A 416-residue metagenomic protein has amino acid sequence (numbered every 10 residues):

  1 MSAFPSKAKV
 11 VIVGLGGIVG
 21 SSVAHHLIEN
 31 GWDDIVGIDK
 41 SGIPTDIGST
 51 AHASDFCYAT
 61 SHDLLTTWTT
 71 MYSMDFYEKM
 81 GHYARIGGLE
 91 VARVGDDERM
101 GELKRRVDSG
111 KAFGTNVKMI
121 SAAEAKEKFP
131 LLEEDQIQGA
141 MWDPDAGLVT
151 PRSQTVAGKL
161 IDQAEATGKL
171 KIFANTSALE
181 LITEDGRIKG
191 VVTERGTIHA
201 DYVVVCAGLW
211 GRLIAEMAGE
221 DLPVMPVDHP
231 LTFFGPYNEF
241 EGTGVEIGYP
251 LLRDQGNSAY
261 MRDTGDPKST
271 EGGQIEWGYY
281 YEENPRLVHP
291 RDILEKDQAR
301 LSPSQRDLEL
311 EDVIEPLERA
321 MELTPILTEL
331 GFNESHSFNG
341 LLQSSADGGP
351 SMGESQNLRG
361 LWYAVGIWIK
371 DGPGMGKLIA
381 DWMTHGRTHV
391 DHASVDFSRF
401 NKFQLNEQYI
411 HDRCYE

Functional and structural regions predicted by a protein language model:
F4-V19, V36: Beta1/beta-strand and adjacent pyrophosphate-binding region of the FAD-binding site in flavoprotein oxidoreductases
V11-V13, I38, V191, I198-W210 (+2 more regions): Short hydrophobic core segments
I28-S49: Glycine-rich FAD pyrophosphate-binding loop
A53-K128, S258-M261, K268-G272: Dinucleotide-binding Rossmann-like beta1-alpha1 core, especially the glycine-rich loop that anchors the ADP
K79, A84, G95-A174, E180-R187: Flavin (FAD/FMN) cofactor-binding and adjacent substrate-gating region of FAD-dependent oxidoreductase domains
T197-P250: Central helical "cap/lid" subdomain
N238-L358: Active-site lid/adjacent beta-loop-alpha segment flanking the redox-cofactor pocket in flavoenzymes
D307, E311-E416: C-terminal catalytic lobe of FAD-dependent flavoproteins
